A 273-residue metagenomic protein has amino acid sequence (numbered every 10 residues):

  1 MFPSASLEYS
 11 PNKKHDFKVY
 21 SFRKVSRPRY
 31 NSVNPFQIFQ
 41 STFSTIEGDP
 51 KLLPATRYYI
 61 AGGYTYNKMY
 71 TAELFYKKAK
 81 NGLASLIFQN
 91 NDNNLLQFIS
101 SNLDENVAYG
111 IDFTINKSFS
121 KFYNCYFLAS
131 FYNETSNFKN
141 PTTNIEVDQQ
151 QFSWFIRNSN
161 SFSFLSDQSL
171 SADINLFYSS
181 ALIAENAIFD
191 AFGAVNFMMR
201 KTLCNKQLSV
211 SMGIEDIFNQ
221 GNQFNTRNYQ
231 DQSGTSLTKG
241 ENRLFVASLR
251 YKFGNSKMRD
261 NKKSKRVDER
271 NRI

Functional and structural regions predicted by a protein language model:
M1, T56-I60, Y66, E105-Y109 (+3 more regions): Residues that define the transmembrane beta-barrel architecture of outer-membrane proteins
M1, Y30-Q37, F43-T45, K77 (+5 more regions): Outer-membrane beta-barrel translocator domains and adjoining extracellular loop/strand segments of Gram-negative
A5-Y9, I60-Y66, I111-K117, F131 (+4 more regions): Residues on the lipid-exposed face of transmembrane beta-strands in outer-membrane beta-barrel proteins
Y9-K13, T56, Y66-K68, K78 (+4 more regions): Outer-membrane beta-barrel strand-turn architecture
S21-R27, Q37, K68, Y76-K80 (+5 more regions): Transmembrane beta-strands of outer-membrane beta-barrel pores
V25-L74, K78, L96-G110, N116-S118 (+1 more regions): Outer-membrane beta-barrel signature, preferentially recognizing the C-terminal barrel domain of Gram-negative
A72-L128, N137-R157: Outer membrane beta-barrel strand-and-loop segments of large Gram-negative receptors, especially TonB-dependent
Q149-I273: Conserved C-terminal beta-signal and adjacent last beta-strands/turns of outer-membrane beta-barrel proteins
